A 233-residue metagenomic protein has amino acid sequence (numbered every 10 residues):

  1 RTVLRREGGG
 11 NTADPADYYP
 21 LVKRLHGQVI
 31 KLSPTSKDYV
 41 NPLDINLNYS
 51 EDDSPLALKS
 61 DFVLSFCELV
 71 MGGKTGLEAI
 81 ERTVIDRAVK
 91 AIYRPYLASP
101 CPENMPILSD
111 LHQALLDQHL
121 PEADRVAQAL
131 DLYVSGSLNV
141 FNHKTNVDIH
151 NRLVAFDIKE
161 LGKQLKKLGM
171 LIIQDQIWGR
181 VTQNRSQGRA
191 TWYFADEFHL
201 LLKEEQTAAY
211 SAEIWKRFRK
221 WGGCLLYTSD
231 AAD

Functional and structural regions predicted by a protein language model:
P15-G27, P34-S36, N41-G223, Y227 (+1 more regions): P-loop NTPase motor domains
